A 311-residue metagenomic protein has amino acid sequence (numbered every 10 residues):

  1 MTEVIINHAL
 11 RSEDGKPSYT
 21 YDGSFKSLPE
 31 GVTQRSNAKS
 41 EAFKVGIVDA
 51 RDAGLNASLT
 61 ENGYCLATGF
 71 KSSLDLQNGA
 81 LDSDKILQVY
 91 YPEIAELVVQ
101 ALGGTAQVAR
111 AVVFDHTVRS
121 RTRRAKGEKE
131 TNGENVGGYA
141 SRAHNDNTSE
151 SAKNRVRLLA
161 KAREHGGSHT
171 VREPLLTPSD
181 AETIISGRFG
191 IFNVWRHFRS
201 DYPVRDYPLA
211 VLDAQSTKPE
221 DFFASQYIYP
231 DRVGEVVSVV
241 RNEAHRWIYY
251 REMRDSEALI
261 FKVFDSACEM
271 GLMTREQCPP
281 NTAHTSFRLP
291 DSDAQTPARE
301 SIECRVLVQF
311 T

Functional and structural regions predicted by a protein language model:
M1-L74: Fe(II)/2-oxoglutarate
H8, W195, R246-W247: Tryptophan-centered motif/residue detector
H8, Y139-N145, C268, N281-H284: Histidine-centered active-site/metal-ligand motif
F25, P29, D213-Q215, E243: Solvent-exposed, flexible loop/coil residues
T33, A50-V236: Non-heme Fe(II) oxygenase catalytic core, chiefly the N-lobe of the double-stranded beta-helix
G234-T311: Catalytic core of Fe(II)/2-oxoglutarate
